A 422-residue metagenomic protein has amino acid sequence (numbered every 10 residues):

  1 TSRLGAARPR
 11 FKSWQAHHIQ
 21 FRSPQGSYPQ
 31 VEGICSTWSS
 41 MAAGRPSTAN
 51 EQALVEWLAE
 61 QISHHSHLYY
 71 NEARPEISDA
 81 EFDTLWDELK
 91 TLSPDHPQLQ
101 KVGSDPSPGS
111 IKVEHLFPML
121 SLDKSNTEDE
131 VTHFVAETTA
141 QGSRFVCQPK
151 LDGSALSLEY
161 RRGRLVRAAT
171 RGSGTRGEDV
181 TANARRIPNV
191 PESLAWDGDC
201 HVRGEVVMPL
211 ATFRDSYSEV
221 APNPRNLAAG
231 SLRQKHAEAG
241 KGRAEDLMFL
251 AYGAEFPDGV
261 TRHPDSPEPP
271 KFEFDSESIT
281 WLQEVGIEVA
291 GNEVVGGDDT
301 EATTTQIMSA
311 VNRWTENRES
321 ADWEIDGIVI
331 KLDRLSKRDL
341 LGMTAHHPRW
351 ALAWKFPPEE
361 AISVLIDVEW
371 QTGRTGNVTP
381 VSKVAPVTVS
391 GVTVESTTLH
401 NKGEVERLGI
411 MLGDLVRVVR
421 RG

Functional and structural regions predicted by a protein language model:
S2-R10: Extreme N-terminal basic, low-complexity initiation segments that serve as generic localization/processing leaders
A6-A7, A16, V31-E32: Acidic, Ala/Val/Gly-enriched low-complexity intrinsically disordered segments
R10, Q30-T37: Short, positively charged low-complexity motifs
S13-Q15, F21: Cationic, low-complexity basic patches in intrinsically disordered or flexible, solvent-exposed regions
Q20-S27: N-terminal, intrinsically disordered charge-dense segments
S36-T37, M41-G422: RNA/tRNA-interacting regions in translation and RNA-turnover enzymes
